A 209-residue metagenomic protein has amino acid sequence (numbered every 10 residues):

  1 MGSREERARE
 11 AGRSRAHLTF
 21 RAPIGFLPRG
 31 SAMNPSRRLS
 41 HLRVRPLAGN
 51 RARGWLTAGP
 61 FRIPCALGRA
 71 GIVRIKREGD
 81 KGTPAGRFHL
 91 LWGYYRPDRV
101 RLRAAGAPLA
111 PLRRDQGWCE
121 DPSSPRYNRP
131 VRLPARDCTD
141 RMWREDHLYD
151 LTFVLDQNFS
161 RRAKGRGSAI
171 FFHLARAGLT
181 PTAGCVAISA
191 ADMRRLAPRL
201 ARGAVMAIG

Functional and structural regions predicted by a protein language model:
M1-A32, C185: N-terminal amphipathic/basic-hydrophobic helices that include classical n-h-c signal peptides and signal-anchor
G30-T182, M193-G209: Cell wall/extracellular polymer interaction/catalysis modules
S189: Conserved "landmark" site that anchors the functional core of diverse proteins
